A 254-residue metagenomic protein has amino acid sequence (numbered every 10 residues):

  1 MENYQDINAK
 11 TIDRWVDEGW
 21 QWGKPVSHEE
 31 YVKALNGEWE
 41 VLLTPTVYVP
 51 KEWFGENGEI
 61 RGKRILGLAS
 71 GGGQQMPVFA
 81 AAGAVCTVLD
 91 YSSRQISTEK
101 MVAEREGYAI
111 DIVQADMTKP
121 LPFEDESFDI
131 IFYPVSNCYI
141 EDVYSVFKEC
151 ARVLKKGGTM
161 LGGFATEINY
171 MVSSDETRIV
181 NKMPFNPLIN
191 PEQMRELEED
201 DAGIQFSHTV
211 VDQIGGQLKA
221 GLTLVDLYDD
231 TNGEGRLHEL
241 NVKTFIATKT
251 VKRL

Functional and structural regions predicted by a protein language model:
P25-K63: Conserved alpha-helix/loop element of class I SAM-dependent methyltransferases that forms part of the SAM/SAH-binding
G58, K63-P120: Class I SAM-dependent methyltransferase SAM/SAH-binding core
T118-I131: A short acidic, Gly/Pro-enriched loop at the edge of an enzyme's catalytic core that lines a small-molecule cofactor
D129-Y144: A short SAM/SAH-binding and catalytic strip from SAM-dependent methyltransferases
Y144-T159: A short glycine-rich, Lys/Arg-flanked "PGG" loop and its adjoining helix->strand segment in the class I
T159-E192: Conserved class I S-adenosyl-L-methionine
I204-L227: Short alpha-helix
A220-L222, R236-L254: Core SAM-dependent methyltransferase catalytic element
